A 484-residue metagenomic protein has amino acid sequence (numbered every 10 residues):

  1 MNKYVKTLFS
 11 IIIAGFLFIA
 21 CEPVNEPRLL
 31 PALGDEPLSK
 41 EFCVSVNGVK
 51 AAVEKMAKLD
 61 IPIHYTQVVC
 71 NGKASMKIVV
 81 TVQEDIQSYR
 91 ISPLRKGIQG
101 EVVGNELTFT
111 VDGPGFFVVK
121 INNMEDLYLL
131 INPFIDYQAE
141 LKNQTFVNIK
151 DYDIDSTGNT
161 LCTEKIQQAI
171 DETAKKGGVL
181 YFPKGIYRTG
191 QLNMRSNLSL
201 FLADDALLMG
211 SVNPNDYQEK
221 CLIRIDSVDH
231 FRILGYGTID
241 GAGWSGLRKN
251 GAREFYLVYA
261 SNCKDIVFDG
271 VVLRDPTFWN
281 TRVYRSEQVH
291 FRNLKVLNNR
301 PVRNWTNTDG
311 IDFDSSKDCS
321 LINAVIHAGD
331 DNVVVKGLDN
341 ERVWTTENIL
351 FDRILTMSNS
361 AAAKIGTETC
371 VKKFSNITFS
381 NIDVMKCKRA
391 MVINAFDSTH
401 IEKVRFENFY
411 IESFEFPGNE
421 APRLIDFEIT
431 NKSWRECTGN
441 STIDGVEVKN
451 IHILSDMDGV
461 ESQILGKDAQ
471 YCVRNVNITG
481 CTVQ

Functional and structural regions predicted by a protein language model:
M1-E26: Bacterial Sec-dependent N-terminal signal peptides
E22-Q484: Extracellular/periplasmic carbohydrate-active domains that bind, remodel, or depolymerize complex polysaccharides
